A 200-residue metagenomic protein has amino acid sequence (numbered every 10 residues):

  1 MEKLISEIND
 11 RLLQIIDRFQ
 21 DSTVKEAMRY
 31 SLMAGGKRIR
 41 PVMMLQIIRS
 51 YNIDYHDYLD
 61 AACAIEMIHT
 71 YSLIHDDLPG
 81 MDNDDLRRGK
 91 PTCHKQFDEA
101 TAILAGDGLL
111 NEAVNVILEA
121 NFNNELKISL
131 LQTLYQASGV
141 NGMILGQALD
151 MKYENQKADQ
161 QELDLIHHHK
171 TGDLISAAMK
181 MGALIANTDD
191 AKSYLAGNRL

Functional and structural regions predicted by a protein language model:
M1-I16: N-terminal amphipathic/basic leader segments beginning at the initiator methionine
L13, R18-L200: Mg2+-dependent prenyl diphosphate-binding active-site environment of isoprenoid biosynthetic enzymes
